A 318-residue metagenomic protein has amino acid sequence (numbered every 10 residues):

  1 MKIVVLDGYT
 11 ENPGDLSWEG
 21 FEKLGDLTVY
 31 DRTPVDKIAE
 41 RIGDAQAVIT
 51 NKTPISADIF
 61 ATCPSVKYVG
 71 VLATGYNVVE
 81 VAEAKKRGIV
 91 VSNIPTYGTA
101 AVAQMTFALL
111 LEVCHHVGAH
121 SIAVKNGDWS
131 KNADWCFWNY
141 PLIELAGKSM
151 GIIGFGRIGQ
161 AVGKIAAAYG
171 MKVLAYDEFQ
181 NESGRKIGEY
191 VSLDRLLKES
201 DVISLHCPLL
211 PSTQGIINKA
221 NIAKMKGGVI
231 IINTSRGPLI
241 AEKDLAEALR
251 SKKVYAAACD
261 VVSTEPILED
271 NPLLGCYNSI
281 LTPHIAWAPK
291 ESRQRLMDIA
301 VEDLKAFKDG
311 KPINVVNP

Functional and structural regions predicted by a protein language model:
M1-S92, K198, N218: An N-terminal-biased, well-structured beta-alpha scaffold segment characteristic of Rossmann-like dinucleotide-binding
Q46-A47, Y68, V202, I230 (+2 more regions): Short, Asp-centered acidic motifs that coordinate Mg2+ and/or phosphate in catalytic or ligand-binding sites
I55-A61, L174, E178-P272: Rossmann-like adenosine-cofactor binding region
R87, P95-S149, V316: Phosphate-binding beta-alpha-beta segment of Rossmann-like dinucleotide-binding domains, i.e., the NAD(P)
V91, G228-P318: Rossmann-like dinucleotide-binding domain for NAD(H)/NADP(H)
F155-G156: Glycine-rich Rossmann-fold phosphate-binding loop(s) that bind the pyrophosphate of adenine dinucleotide cofactors
G159-Q160: N-terminal Rossmann-fold NAD(P) dinucleotide-binding loop
G163, A167, L249: Gly/Ala-rich phosphate-binding loop of Rossmann-like dinucleotide-binding domains, activating on the conserved
